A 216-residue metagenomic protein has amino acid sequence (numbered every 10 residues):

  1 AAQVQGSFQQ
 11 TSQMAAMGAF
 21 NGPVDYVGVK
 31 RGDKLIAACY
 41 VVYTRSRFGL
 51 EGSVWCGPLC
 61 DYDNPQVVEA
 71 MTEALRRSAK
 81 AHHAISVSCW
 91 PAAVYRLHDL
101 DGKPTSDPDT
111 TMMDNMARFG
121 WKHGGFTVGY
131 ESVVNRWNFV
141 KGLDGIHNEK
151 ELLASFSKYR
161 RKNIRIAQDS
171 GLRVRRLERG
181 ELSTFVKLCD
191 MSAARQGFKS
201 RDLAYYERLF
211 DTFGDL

Functional and structural regions predicted by a protein language model:
A1-F48, D99-D101, W121-L216: A conserved beta-strand-loop-helix scaffold within acyl/acetyltransferase catalytic domains
M14-M17, M71, M112-M116, M191: Detector for methionine-enriched segments
A15-T105: Conserved donor-binding loop and adjoining core beta-sheet/short helix segment in diverse acyl/aminoacyl transferases
T72-R76, M113, I164: Generic structural signal for well-ordered alpha-helices, preferentially at hydrophobic/aromatic core positions
K80, A117, Q168: Anion (oxyanion) recognition and catalysis
V94-T127: Conserved active-site alpha-helix within GNAT-family acetyltransferase domains
